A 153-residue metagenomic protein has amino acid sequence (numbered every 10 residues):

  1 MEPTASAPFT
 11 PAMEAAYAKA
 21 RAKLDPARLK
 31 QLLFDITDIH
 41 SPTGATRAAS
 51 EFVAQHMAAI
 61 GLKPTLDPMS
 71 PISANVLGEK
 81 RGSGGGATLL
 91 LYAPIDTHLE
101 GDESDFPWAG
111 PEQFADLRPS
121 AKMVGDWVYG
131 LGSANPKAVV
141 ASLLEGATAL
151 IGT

Functional and structural regions predicted by a protein language model:
E2-Y129, L150-T153: Acidic/His- and Gly-rich active-site-bordering loop/insert found across diverse amide/peptide-bond hydrolases
W127-T153: Acidic/histidine-rich catalytic neighborhood of metal-dependent amide-processing enzymes
